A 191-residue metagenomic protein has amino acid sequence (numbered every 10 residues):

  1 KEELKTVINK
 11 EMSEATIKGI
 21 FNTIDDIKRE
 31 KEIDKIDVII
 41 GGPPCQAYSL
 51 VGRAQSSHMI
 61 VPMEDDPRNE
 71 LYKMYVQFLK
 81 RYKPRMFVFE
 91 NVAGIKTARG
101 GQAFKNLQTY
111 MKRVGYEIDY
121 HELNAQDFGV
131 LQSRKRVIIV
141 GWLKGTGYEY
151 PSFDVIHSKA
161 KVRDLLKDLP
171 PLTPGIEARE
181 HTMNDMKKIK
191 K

Functional and structural regions predicted by a protein language model:
K1-K28: S-adenosyl-L-methionine
D26-I33, L50-K191: Class I S-adenosyl-L-methionine
D34-G42: Short SAM/SAH-binding signature in class I
G42-P43, K83: Hydrophobic alpha-helix-in-membranes signature
Q46: Active-site beta-alpha loop architecture of Rossmann-like, nucleotide-cofactor-dependent enzymes
